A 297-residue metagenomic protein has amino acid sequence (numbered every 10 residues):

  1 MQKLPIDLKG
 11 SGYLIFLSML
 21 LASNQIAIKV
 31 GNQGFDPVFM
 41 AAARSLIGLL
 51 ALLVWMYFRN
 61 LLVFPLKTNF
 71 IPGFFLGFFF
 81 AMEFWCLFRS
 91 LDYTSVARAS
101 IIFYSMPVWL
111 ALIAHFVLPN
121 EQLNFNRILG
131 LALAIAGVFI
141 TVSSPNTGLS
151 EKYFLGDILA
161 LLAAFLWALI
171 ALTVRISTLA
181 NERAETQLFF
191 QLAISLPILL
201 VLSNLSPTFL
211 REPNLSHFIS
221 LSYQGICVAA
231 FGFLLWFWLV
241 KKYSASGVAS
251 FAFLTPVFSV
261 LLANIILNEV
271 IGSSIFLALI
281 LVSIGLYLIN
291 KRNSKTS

Functional and structural regions predicted by a protein language model:
M1-F39, F78, M82, L149-I176 (+2 more regions): Glycine-/small-residue-enriched transmembrane alpha-helix faces in small-molecule transporters and effluxers
Q2-L4, S23, V30, G34 (+6 more regions): Membrane-interface helix-cap regions at the ends of transmembrane helices in multi-pass membrane proteins
L20, N24-Q25, L53-F103, F139-I140 (+1 more regions): Specific transmembrane alpha-helical segments of multi-pass solute transporters/efflux pumps, especially DMT/EamA
G31, M40, R44, S90 (+7 more regions): Hydrophobic/aromatic residues within transmembrane alpha-helices of multi-pass small-molecule transporters
F39-L50, F88-N126, A163, A245-N264: Specific alpha-helical transmembrane segments that line the substrate/conduction pathway and gating interfaces
A43, A99-S105, T173-L196, I226-I265: Helix-helix packing/entry segments at the starts of transmembrane helices
L52, F74, S105, L112-I113 (+4 more regions): Hydrophobic transmembrane alpha-helices of multi-pass small-molecule transport proteins
L52, L110-L112, F116, G148-S206 (+1 more regions): Transmembrane alpha-helical segments that form core, pore/gating elements of small-molecule transporters/exporters
